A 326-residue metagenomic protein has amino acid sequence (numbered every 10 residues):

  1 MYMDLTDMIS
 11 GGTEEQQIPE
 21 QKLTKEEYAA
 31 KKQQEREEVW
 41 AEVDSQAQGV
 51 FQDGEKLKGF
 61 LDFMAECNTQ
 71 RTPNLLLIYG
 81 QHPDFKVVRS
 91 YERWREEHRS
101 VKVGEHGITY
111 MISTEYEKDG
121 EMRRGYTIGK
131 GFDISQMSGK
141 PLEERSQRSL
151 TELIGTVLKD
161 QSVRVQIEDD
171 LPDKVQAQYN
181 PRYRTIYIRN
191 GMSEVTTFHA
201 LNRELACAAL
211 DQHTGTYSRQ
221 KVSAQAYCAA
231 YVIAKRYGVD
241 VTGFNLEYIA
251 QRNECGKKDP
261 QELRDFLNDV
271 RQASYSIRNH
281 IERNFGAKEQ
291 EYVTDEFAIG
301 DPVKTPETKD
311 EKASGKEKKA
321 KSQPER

Functional and structural regions predicted by a protein language model:
M1-E325: N-terminal accessory/interface modules of nucleic-acid-binding and processing proteins
